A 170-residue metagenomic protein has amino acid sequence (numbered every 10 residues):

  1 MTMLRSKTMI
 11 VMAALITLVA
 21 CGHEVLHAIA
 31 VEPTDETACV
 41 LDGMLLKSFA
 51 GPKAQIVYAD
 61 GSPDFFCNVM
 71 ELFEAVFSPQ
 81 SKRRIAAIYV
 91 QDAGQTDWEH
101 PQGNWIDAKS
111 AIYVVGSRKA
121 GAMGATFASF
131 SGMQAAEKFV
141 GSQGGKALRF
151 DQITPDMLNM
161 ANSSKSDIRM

Functional and structural regions predicted by a protein language model:
M1-I10: Bacterial N-terminal signal peptides that target proteins for export
T17-A20: C-terminal motif of bacterial Sec signal peptides marking the signal peptidase cleavage site
G22-E24: Bacterial signal peptide processing site
H27-T34: Short, flexible, mixed-charge glycine/proline-rich loop motifs that serve as phosphate/nucleic-acid-contacting
D35-M70: Post-signal-peptide N-terminal segment of Sec-exported extracytoplasmic proteins
V69-S81: Short metal-binding segments enriched for Cys and/or His
A86-F150: Thiol/selenol-based redox catalytic cores and closely related redox-interacting motifs
N159-M170: A cross-kingdom feature marking charged/low-complexity
